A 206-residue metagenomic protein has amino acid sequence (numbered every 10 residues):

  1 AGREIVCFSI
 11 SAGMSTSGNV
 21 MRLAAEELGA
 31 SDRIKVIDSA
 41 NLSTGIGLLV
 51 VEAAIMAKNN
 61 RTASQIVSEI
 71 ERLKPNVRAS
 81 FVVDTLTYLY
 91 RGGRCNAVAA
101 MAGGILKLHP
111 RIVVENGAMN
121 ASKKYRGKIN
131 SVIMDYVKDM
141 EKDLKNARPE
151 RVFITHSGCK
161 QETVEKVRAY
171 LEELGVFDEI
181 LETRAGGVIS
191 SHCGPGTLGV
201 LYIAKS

Functional and structural regions predicted by a protein language model:
A1-G18: N-terminal glycine-rich phosphate/adenylate-binding segment common to multiple enzyme folds
G13-K35, N41-S206: Mixed-charge interfacial surface used for oligomerization/domain docking and macromolecular partner engagement
